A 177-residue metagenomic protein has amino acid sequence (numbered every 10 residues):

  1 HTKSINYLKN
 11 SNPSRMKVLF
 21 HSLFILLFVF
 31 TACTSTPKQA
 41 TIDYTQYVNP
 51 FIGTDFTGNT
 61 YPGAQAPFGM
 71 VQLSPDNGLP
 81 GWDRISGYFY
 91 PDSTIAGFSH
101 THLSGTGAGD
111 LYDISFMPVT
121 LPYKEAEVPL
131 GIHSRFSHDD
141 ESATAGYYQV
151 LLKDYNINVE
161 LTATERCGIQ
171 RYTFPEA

Functional and structural regions predicted by a protein language model:
Y7-P13: Short hydrophobic targeting helices and cationic amphipathic motifs that mediate membrane/organellar targeting
K17-I25: Sec-dependent signal peptide recognition, specifically the positively charged N-region followed immediately by
T31-A32: C-terminal motif of bacterial Sec signal peptides marking the signal peptidase cleavage site
P37-A177: Accessory carbohydrate-recognition regions in carbohydrate-active enzymes
